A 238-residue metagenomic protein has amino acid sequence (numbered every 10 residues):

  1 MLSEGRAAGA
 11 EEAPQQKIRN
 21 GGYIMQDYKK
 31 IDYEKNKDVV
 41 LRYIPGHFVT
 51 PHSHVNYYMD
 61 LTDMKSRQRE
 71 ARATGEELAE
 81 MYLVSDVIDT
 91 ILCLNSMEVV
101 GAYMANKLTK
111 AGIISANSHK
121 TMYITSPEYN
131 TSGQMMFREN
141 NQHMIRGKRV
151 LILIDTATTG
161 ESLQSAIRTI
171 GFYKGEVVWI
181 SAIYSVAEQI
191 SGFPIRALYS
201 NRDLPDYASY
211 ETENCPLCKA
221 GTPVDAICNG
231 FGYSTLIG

Functional and structural regions predicted by a protein language model:
L2-A8: Short linear segments in intrinsically disordered or otherwise low-structure-confidence regions
G9-I24: Short, Lys/Arg-enriched N-terminal segments with co-localized hydrophobic residues within the first ~10-30 amino acids
G21-V87, G230-G238: Active-site-facing substrate-recognition patch
G22-K35, I167-G238: PRPP-dependent phosphoribosyltransferase catalytic core
E80, N106, K110, R168 (+1 more regions): Short, well-ordered alpha-helices that flank and scaffold nucleotide-derived cofactor binding pockets
D86-M97: Short glycine-rich phosphate-binding loop at a beta-alpha junction
E98-L151, T158: Short, glycine/charge-rich flexible loops or terminal/linker lids adjacent to PRPP-binding catalytic cores
M136-A182: A contiguous pocket-lining binding segment that forms or flanks enzyme active sites
